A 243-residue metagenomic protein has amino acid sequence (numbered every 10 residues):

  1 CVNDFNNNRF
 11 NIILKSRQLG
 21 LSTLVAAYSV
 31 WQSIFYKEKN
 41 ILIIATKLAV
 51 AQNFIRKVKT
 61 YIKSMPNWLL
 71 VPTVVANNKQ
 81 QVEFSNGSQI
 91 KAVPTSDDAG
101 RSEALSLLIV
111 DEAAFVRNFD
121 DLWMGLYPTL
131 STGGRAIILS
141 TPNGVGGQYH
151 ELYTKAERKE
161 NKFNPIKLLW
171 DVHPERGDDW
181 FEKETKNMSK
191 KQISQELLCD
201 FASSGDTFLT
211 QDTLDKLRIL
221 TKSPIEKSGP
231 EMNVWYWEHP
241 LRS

Functional and structural regions predicted by a protein language model:
C1-S243: Phosphate/NTP-binding elements of NTP-utilizing enzymes
